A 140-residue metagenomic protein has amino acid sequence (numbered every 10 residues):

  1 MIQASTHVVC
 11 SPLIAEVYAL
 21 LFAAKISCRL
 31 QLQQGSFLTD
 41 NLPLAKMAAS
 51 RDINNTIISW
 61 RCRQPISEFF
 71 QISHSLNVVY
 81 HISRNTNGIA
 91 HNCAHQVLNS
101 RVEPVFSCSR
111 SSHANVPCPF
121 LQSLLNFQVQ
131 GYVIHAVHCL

Functional and structural regions predicted by a protein language model:
M1-L140: Primary recognition of RNase H-like, Mg2+-dependent phosphodiesterase/nuclease domains
